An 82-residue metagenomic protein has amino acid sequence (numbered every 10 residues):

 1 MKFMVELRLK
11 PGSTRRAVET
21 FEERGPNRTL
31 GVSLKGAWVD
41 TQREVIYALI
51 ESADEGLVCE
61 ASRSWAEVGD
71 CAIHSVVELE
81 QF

Functional and structural regions predicted by a protein language model:
M1-K35, D40-V45, A53, V77-F82: Short S/T/G/P-rich N-terminal loop/turn motif that feeds into the first structured element of a domain
R15-R16, C59, D70-I73: A short, polar/proline- and glycine-enriched secondary-structure boundary/capping micro-motif
E19-E23, V58-A66: Short amphipathic alpha-helices in soluble, non-transmembrane regions that often serve as interface/regulatory elements
G25-R28, W65-A72: A common structural junction motif
V45-Y47, D70: A common structural microfeature
A48-L49, S64: Short N-terminal micro-motifs specific to bacterial/archaeal maturation and metal-cluster initiation sites
I50-L57: Helix N-cap motif at beta-to-alpha junctions
